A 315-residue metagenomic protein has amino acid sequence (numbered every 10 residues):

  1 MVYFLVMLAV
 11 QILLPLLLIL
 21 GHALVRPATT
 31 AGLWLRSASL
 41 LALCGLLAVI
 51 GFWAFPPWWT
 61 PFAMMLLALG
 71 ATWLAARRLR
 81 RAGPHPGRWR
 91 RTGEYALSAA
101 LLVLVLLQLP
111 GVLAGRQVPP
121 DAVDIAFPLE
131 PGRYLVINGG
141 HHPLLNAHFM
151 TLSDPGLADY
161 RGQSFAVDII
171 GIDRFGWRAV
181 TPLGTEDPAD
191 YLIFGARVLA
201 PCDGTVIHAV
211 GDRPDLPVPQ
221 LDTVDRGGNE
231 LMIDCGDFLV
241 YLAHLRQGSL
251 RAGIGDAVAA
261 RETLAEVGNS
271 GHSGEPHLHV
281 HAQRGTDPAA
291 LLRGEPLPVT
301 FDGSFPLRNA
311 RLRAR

Functional and structural regions predicted by a protein language model:
V2-R197, P201, S304-R315: Polar/charged, compositionally biased leader and regulatory segments
T30, N269-E275, A289: Accessory, usually C-terminal, subdomains that scaffold auxiliary metal cofactors
V136, G204, V280: Conserved hydrophobic/aromatic pocket- or pore-lining residues that grip, position, or stack substrates in active sites
N138, G171, H208, H244-Q247 (+2 more regions): A residue-level detector for short acidic-glycine micro-motifs
Y191-I193, T205-Q247: Zn2+-dependent peptidoglycan hydrolase active-site motif and core
R197-A209, R251-V267: Short, well-structured beta-strand-loop connectors
L221, L231, A259-S273: Short hydrophobic beta/alpha edge segments that flank linear recognition/processing sites
D225, D256-A259, H272, H281-R315: Acidic, glycine-rich catalytic/binding loops that coordinate metals and/or anionic ligands
